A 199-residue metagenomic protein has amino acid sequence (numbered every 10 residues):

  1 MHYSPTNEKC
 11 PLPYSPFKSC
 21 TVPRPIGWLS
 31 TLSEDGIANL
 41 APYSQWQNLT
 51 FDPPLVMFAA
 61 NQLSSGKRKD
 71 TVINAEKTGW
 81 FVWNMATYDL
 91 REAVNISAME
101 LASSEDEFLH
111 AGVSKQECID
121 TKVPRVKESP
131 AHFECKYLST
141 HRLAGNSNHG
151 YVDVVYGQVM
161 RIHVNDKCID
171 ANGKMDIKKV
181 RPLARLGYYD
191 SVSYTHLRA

Functional and structural regions predicted by a protein language model:
M1-R91: N-terminal structural module
E34-D35, K127, N172: Residue-level recognition of short loop/turn positions
Y43, A60-L63, A86-L90, S97-M99 (+2 more regions): Histidine- and/or cysteine-centered catalytic micro-motif in compact active-site loops
R68-T71, S104, F133: Amphipathic alpha-helical interface surfaces
A102-G112: Short, basic/aromatic beta-hairpin or loop at an interaction surface
S114-K167: A contiguous pocket-lining binding segment that forms or flanks enzyme active sites
D176-Y189: Glycine- and charge-enriched low-complexity intrinsically disordered segments
T195-A199: Conserved small/polar residues in nucleotide/adenosyl-binding loops
